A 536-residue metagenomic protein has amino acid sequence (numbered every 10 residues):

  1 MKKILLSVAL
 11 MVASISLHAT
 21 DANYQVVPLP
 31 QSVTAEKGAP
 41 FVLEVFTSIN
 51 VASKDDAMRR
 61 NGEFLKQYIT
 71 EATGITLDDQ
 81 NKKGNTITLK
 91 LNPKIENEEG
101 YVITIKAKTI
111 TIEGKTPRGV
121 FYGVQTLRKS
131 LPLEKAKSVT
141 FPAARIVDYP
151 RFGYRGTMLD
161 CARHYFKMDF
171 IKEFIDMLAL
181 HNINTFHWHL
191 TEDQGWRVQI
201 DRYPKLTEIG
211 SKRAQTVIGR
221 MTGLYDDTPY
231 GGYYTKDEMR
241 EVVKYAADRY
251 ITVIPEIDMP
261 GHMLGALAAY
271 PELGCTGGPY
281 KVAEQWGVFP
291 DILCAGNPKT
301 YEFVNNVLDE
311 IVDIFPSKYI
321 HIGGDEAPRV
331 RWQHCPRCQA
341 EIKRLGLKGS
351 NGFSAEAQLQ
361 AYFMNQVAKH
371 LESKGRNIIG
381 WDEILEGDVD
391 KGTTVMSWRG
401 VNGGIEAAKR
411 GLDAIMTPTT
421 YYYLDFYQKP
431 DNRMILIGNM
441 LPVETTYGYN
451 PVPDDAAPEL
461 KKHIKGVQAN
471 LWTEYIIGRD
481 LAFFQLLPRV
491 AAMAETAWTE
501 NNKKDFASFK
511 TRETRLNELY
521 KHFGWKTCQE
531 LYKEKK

Functional and structural regions predicted by a protein language model:
M1-Q25: Bacterial Sec-dependent N-terminal signal peptides
T20-Y154, L481, A497-C528, Y532: Contiguous, structured surface segment used for ligand recognition
A57-M58, Y165-K167, D193-Q199, P260-A266 (+6 more regions): Flexible loop/turn segments at secondary-structure boundaries
E96-E302, N306-Y319, Q366, H370 (+1 more regions): Feature activates predominantly on carbohydrate-active enzymes
A266-E272, K281-T394, W398-K409: Active-site neighborhood of glycoside hydrolase catalytic domains
N377-T393, W398-K536: Flexible, acidic glycine-rich loops studded with aromatic residues
